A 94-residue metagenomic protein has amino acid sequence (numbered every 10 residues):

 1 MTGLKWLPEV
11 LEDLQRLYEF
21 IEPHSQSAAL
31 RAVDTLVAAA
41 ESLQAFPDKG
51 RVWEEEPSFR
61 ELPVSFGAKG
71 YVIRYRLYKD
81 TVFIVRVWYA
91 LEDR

Functional and structural regions predicted by a protein language model:
M1-E61: Basic, Lys/Arg-enriched alpha-helical interface segments
F66-R94: Enriched for short, Lys/Arg-rich terminal
